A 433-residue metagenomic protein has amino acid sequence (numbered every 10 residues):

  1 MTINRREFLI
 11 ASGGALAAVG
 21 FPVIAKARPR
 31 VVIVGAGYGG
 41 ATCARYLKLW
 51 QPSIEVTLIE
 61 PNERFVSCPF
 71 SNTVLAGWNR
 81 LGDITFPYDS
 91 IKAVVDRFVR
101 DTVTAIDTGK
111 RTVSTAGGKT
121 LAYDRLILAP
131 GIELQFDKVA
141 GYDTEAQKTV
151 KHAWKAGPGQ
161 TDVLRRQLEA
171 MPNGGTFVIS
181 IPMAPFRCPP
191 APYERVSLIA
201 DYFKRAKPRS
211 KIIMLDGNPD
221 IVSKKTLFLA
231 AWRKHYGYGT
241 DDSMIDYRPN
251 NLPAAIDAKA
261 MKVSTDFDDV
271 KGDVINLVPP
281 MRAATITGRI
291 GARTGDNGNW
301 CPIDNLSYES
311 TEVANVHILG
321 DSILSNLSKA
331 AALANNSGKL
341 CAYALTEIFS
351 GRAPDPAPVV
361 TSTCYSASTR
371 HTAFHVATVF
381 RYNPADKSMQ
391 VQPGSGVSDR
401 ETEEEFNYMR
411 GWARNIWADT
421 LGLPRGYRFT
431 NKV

Functional and structural regions predicted by a protein language model:
M1-L16: N-terminal secretory signal peptides and thylakoid transit peptides that target proteins across membranes
K26-R97, T176, M183-T226: Beta1-alpha1 glycine-rich phosphate/pyrophosphate-binding loop at the start of Rossmann-like nucleotide-binding domains
V94-I106, V113, L121, K204-N299: A Rossmann-like FAD-binding core segment of flavoenzymes
P130-A206: Glycine-rich dinucleotide-binding loop and its adjacent helix/turn
E145-M171, K271-A334: FAD-site-proximal beta/loop scaffold in flavoenzymes
S322-R352, P356: A conserved FAD-binding loop/helix module that cradles the flavin
T346-P384: Active-site-proximal substrate-binding core of FAD-dependent oxidoreductases
A377-V433: C-terminal auxiliary extensions adjacent to catalytic cores
